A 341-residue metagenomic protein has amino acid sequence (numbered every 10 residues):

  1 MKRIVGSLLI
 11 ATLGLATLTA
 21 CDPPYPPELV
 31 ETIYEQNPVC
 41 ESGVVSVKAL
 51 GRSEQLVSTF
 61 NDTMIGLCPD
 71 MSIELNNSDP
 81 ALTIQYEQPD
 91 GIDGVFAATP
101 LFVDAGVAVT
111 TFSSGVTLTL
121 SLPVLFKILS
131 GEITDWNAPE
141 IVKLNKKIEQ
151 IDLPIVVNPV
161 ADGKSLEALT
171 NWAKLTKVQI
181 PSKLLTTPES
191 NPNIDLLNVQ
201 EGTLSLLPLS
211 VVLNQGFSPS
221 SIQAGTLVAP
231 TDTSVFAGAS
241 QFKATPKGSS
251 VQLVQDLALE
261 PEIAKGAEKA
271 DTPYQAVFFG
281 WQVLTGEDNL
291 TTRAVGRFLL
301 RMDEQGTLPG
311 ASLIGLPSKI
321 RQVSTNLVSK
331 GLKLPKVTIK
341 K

Functional and structural regions predicted by a protein language model:
M1-L8: Bacterial N-terminal signal peptides that target proteins for export
A11-G14: Intrinsically disordered, low-complexity terminal tails and linkers in eukaryotic proteins, enriched in charged/polar
A16-A20: C-terminal motif of bacterial Sec signal peptides marking the signal peptidase cleavage site
C21-K341: Flexible loop/hinge segments at secondary-structure junctions
